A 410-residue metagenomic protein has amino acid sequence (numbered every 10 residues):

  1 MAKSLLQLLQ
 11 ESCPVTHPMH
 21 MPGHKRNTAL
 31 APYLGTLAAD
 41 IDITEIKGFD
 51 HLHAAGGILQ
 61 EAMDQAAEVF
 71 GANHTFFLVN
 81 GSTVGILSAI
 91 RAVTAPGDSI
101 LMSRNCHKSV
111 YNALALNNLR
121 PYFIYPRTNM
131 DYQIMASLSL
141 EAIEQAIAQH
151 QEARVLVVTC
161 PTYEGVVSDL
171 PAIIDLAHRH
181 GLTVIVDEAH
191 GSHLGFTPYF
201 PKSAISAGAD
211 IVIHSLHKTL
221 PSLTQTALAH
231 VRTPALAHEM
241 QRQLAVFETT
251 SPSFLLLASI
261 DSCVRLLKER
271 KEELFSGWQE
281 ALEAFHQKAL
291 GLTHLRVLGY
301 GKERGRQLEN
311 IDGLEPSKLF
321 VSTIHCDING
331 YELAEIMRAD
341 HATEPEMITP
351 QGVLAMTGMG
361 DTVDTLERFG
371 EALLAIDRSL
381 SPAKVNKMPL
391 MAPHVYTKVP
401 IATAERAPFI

Functional and structural regions predicted by a protein language model:
A2-C13, Y33, A54, V69-A72 (+1 more regions): Conserved PLP-enzyme active-site core in the AAT-like
L6, M19, N27, A31-P32 (+3 more regions): Non-catalytic terminal extensions of PLP-dependent enzymes
L8, S12-A29, F49-A67: Metallocofactor- and cofactor-centric catalytic cores in central/energy metabolism, strongly enriched
T16-P18, D40-I43, F49-D50, H217 (+2 more regions): Generic secondary-structure boundary/loop-capping signal
H20-P22, T44-A54, P221, E248 (+1 more regions): Generic, ordered loop/turn and secondary-structure boundary motif
A39-V84: Conserved N-terminal alpha-helix of the aminotransferase class I/II PLP-enzyme fold
H74-F76, H214, A342-E346: A short linear hydrophobic-aromatic micro-motif
